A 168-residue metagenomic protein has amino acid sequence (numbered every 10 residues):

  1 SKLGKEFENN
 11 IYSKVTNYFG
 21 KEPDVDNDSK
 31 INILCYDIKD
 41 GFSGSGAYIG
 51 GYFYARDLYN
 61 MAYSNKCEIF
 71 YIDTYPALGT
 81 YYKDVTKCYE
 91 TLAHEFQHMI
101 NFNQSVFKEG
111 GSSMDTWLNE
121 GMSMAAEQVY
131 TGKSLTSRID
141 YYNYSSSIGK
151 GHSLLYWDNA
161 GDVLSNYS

Functional and structural regions predicted by a protein language model:
S1-D115, M122, A126, G132-T136 (+1 more regions): Juxtacatalytic substrate-recognition/specificity segment
S147-S168: Active-site-proximal alpha-helical
